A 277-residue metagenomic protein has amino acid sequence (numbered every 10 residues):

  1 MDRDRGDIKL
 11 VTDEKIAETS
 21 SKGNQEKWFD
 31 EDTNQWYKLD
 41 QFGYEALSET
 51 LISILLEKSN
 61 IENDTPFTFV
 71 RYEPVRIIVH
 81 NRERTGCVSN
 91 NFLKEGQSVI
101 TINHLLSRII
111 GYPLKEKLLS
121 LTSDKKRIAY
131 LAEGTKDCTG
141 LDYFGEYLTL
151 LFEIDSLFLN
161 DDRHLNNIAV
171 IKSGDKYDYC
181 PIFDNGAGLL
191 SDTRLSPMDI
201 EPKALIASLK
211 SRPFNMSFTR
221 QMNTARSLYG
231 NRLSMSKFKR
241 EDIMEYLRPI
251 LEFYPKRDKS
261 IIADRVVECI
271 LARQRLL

Functional and structural regions predicted by a protein language model:
M1-P113: Conserved ATP-binding subdomain of kinase catalytic cores across diverse folds
D30-G43, L47, F144, K172-K176 (+4 more regions): Generic structural signal for short, solvent-exposed loop/turn connectors between secondary structure elements
E57, G174-L277: C-terminal catalytic region of ATP-dependent kinase domains
N60-D64, D162, L276: Short helix-capping/linker segments at secondary-structure and domain boundaries
P66-V70, L119-T122, K210-M216: Short C-terminal domain-edge/linker segments immediately following a structured domain
N91-F152, R257, I261: ATP-dependent phospho-/nucleotidyl transfer catalytic cores
K126-R194: Conserved kinase catalytic-core segment
